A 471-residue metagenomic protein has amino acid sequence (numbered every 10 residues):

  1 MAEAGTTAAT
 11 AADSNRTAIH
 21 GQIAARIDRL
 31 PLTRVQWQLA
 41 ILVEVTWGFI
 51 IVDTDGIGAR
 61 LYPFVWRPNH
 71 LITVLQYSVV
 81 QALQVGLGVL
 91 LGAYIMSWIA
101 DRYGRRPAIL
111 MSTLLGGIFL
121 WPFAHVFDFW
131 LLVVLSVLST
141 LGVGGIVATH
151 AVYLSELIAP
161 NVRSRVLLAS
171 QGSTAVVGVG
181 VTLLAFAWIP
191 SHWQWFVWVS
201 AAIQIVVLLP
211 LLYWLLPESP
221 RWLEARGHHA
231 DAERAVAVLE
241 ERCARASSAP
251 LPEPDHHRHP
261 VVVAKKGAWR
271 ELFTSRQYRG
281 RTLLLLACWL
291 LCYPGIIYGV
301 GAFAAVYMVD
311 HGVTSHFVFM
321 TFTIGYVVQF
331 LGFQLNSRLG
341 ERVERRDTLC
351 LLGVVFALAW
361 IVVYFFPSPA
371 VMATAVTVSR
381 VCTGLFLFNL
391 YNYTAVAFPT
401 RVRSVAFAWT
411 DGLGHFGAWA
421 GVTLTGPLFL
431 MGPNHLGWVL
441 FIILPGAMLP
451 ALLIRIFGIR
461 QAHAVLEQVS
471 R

Functional and structural regions predicted by a protein language model:
A2-A59: Cytosolic juxtamembrane N-terminal segment immediately preceding the first transmembrane helix of multi-pass
I57-A59, S275-F333: Extracytoplasmic gate region of multi-pass secondary transporters
G58-L91: Extracellular/periplasmic helix-loop-helix junction of adjacent transmembrane segments in MFS-like secondary
L83-S97, V147-A151, T323-L335: Central cavity-lining transmembrane alpha-helices of secondary-active solute carriers, predominantly the Major
L114-F127, F186, V355-P367: C-terminal ends and interior cores of transmembrane alpha-helices in multi-pass membrane transporters/permeases
V162-P190, V199-I205, D411-V422: Glycine-rich segments within core transmembrane alpha-helices of 12-TM secondary carriers
W193-H259, M448-R471: Central mid-sequence intracellular linker of multi-pass
